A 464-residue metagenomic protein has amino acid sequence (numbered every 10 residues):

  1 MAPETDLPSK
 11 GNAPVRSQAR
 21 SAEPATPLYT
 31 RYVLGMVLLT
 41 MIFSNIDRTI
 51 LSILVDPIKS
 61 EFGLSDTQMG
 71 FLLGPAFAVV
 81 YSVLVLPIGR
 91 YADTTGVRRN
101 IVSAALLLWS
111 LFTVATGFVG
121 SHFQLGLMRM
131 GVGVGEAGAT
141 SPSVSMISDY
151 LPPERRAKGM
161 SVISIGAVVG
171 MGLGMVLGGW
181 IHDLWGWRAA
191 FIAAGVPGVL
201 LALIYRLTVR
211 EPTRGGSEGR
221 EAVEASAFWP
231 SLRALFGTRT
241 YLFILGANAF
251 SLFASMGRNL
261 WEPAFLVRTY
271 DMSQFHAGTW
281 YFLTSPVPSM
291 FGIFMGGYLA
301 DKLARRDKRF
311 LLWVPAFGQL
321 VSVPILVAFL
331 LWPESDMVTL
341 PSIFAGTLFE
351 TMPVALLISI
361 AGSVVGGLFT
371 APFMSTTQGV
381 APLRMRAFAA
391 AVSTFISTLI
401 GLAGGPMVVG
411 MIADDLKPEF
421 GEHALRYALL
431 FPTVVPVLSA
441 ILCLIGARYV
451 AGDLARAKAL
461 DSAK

Functional and structural regions predicted by a protein language model:
S17-P27, P212-L245, T269-M272, K464: Juxtamembrane intracellular "pre-TM" segments in multi-pass secondary transporters
L51-I53, T238-F294, L330, G366-T370 (+2 more regions): Extracytoplasmic gate region of multi-pass secondary transporters
L54-V83: Extracellular/periplasmic helix-loop-helix junction of adjacent transmembrane segments in MFS-like secondary
L72-R90, L283-G296: Central cavity-lining transmembrane alpha-helices of secondary-active solute carriers, predominantly the Major
V83-F123: Conserved MFS/SLC helix-loop-helix module at the cytosolic interface between two early adjacent transmembrane helices
N100-V114, F310-V327: Structural signature of the two symmetry-related core transmembrane helices
M128-V169: Cytoplasmic helix-loop-helix junction between adjacent transmembrane helices in 12-TM secondary transporters
I163-E211: Helix-loop-helix hairpin linking two adjacent transmembrane segments in secondary transporters
